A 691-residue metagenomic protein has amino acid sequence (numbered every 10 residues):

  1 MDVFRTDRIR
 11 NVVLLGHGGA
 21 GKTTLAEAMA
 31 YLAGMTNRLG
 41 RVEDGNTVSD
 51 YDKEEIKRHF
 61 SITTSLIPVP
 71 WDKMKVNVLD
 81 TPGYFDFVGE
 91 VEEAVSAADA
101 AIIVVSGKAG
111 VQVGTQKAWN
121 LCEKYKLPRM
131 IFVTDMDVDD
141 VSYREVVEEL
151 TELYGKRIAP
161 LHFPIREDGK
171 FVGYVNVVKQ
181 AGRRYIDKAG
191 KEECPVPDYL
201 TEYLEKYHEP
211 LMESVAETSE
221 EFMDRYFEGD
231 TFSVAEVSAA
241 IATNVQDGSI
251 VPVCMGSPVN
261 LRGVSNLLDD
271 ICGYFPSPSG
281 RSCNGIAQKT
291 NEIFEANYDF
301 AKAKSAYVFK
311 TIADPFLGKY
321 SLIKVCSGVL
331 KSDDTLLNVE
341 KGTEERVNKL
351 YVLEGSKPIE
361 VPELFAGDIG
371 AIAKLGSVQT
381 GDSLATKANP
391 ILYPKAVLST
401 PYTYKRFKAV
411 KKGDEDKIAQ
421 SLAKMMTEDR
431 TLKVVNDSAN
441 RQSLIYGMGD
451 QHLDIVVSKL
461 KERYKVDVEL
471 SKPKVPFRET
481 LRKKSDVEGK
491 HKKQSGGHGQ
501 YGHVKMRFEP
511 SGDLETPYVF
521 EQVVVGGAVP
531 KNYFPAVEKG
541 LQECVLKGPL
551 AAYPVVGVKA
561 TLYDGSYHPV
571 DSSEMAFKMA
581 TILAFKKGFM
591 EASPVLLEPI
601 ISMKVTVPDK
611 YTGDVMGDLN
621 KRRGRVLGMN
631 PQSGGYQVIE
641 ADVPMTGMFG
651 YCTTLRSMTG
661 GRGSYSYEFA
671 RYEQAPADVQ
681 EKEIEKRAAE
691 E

Functional and structural regions predicted by a protein language model:
M1-E691: Structural and coupling elements of P-loop NTPases
